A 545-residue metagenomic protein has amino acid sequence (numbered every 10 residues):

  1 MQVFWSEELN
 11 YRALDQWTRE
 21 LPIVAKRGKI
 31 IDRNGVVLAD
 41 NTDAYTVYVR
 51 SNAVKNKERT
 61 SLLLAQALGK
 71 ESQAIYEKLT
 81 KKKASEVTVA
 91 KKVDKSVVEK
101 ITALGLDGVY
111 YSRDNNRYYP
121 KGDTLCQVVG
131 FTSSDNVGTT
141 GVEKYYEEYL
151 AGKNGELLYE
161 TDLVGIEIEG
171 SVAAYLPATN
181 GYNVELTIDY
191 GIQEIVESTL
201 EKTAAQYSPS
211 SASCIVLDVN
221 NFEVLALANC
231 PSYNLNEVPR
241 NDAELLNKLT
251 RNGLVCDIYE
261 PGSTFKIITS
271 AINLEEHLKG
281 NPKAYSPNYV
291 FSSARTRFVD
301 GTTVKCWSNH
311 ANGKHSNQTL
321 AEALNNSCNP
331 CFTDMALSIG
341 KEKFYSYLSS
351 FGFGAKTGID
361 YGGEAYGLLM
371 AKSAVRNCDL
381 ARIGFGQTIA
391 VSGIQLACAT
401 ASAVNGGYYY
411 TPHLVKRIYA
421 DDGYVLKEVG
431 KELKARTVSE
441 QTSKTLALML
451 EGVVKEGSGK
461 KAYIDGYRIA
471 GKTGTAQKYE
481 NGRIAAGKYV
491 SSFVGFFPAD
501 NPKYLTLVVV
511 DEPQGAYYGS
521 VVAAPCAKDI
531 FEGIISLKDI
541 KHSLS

Functional and structural regions predicted by a protein language model:
M1-P239, E342-G352, A462-D465, N481-I484 (+2 more regions): Periplasmic/cell-envelope proteins involved in peptidoglycan metabolism and beta-lactam response
A39, D162-A173, D218-S263, I268-E512 (+1 more regions): Beta-lactam-recognizing serine transpeptidase/beta-lactamase-like catalytic domain environment
